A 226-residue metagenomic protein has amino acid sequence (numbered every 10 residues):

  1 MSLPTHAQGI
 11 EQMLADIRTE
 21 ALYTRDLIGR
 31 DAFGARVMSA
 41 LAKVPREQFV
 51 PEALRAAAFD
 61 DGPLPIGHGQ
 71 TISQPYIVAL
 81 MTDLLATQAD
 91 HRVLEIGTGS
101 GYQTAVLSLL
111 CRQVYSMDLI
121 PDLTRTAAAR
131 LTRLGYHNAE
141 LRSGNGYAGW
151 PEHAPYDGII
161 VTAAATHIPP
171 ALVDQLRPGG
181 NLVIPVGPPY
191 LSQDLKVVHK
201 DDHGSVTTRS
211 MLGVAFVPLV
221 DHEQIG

Functional and structural regions predicted by a protein language model:
M1-A53: N-terminal auxiliary segments of SAM/dcSAM-dependent transferases
M1-E20, Y156, D174, V183-G226: SAM/dcSAM-binding transferase cores
S2-H6, R30, Q70, G149 (+1 more regions): Alpha-helix initiation/capping motif
I10, Q74-V78, S100, T104: Short alpha-helical patches at coil-to-helix transitions and adjacent helical residues in well-structured domains
T19-T24, V37, A53-P63, H68-H91: Conserved alpha-helix/loop element of class I SAM-dependent methyltransferases that forms part of the SAM/SAH-binding
R46, V50, R55, D60-G62 (+6 more regions): Glycine-rich, flexible loop/turn motifs
L84-V206: Conserved nucleotide-cofactor-binding alpha/beta core module
